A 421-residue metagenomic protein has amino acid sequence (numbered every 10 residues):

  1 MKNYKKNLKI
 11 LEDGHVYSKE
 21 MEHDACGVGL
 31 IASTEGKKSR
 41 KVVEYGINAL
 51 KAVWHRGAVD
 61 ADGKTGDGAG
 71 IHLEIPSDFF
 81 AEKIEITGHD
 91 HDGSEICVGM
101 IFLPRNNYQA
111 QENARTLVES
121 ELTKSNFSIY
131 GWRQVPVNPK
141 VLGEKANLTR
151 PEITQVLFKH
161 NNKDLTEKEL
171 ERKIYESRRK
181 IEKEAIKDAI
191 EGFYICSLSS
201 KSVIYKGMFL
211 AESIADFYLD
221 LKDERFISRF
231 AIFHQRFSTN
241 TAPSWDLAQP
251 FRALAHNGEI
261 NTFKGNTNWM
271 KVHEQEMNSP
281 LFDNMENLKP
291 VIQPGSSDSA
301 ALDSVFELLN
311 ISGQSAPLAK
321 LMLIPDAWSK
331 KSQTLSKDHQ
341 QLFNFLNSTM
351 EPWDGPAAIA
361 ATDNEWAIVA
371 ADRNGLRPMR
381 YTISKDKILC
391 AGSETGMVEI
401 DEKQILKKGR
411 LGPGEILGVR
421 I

Functional and structural regions predicted by a protein language model:
K2-I421: Conserved short alpha-helical segments that host acidic/polar catalytic motifs at enzyme active sites
